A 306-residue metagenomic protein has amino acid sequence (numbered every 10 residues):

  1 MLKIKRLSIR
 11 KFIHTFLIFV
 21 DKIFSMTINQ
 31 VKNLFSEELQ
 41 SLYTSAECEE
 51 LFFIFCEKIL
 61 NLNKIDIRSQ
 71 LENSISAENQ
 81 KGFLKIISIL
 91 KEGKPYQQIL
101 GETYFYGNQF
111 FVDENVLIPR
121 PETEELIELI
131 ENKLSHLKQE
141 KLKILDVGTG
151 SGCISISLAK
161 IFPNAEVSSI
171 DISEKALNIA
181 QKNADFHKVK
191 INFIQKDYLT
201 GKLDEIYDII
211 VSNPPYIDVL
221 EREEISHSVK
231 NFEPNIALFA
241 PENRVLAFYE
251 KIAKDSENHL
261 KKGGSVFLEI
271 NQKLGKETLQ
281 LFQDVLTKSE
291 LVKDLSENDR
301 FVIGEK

Functional and structural regions predicted by a protein language model:
T15-K22: Short, positively charged and aromatic/hydrophobic N-terminal segments
I23-L100: N-terminal auxiliary segments of SAM/dcSAM-dependent transferases
L34, I54, G82-K85, E125 (+5 more regions): Alpha-helical elements of Rossmann-like donor-binding domains used by nucleotide-donor carbohydrate transfer enzymes
N63, L71, E92-Y96, G101 (+6 more regions): Glycine-rich, flexible loop/turn motifs
L84-F162, V167, I172-K182, I303: SAM-dependent Rossmann-like transferase core, predominantly class I methyltransferases with a strong bias toward
N164-A165, I172-K306: S-adenosylmethionine
